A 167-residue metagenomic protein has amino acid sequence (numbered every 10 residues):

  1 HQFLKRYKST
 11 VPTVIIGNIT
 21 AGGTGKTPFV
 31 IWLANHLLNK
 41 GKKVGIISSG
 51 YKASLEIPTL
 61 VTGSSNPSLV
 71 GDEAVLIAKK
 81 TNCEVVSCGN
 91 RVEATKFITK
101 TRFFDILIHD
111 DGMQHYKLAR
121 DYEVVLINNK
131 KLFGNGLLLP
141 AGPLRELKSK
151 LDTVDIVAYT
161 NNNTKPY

Functional and structural regions predicted by a protein language model:
Q2-G63: Walker A (P-loop) phosphate-binding motif
G50-Y167: Phosphate/Mg2+-binding loops and adjacent switch elements in nucleotide/diphosphate-handling enzyme cores
